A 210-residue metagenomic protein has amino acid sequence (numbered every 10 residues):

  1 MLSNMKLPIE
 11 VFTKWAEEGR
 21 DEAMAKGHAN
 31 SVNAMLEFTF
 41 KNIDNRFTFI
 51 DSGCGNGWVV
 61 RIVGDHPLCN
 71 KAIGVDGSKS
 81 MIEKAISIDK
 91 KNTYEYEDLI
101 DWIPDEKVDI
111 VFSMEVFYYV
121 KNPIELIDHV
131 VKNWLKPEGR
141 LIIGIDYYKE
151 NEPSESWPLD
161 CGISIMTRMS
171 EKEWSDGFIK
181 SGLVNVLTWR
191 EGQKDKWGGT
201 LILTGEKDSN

Functional and structural regions predicted by a protein language model:
M1-N42, K149-E150: Conserved class I S-adenosyl-L-methionine
I50-S52, N56-D101: Class I SAM-dependent methyltransferase SAM/SAH-binding core
F112: A conserved beta-strand element that flanks and buttresses the S-adenosyl-L-methionine
V120-V130: A short, conserved alpha-helix within the catalytic core of class I
E138-D146: Conserved beta-strand signature within the Rossmann-like core of class I S-adenosyl-L-methionine
D146-I165: Short, glycine-/aromatic-enriched active-site segment of Class I SAM-dependent methyltransferases
M166-S181: Short alpha-helix
L183-Q193: Conserved S-adenosyl-L-methionine
